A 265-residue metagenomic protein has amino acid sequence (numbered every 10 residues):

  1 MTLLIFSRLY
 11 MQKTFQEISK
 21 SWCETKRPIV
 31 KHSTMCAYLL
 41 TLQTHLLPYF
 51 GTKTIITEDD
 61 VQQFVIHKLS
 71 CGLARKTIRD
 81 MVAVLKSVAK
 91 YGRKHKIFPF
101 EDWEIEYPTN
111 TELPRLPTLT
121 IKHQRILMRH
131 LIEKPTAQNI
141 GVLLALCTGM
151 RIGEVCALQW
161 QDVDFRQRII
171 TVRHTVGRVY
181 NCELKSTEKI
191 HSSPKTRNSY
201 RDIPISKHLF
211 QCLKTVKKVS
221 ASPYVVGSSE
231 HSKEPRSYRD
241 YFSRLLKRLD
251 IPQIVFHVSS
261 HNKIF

Functional and structural regions predicted by a protein language model:
K13-Q43: Short, aromatic/basic-rich helix-turn unit that serves as a nucleic-acid recognition element
F15, K31-T34, Y38, T57 (+7 more regions): Hydrophobic (often cysteine-bearing) scaffold residues that line and stabilize catalytic clefts of nucleotide/cofactor
T41, H45, K53-I66, C71-I105 (+1 more regions): N-terminal DNA-binding recognition helix of tyrosine site-specific recombinases/integrases
L46, V61, L85, L127 (+4 more regions): Conserved hydrophobic/aromatic pocket- or pore-lining residues that grip, position, or stack substrates in active sites
R75, R79, K94-P99, E104-L158 (+2 more regions): Basic, Lys/Arg- and aromatic-enriched nucleic-acid-binding interface segment
R129-Q138, T148, I203, Q211 (+2 more regions): Short, basic (Lys/Arg/His-rich) helix/loop patches that form interaction surfaces in the mid-to-C-terminal regions
L158-T215: Conserved tyrosine-mediated DNA breakage-rejoining catalytic core shared by Y-recombinases
